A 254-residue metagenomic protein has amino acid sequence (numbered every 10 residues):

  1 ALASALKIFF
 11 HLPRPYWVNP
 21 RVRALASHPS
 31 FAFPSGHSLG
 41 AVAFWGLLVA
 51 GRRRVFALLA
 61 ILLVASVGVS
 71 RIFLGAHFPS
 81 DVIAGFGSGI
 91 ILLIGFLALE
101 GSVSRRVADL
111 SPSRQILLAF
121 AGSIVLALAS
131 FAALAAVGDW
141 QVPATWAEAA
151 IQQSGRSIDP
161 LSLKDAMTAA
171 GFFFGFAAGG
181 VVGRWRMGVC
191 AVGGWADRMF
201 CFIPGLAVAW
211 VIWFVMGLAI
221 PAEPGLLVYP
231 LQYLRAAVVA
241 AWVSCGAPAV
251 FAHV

Functional and structural regions predicted by a protein language model:
A1-L6, Y233: N-terminal signal-anchor transmembrane alpha helix
S4-N19: Transmembrane alpha-helix boundary signature
P15-S162, M167-I220: Membrane-embedded catalytic cores of phosphoryl/pyrophosphoryl-handling enzymes
V211-A237: Extracellular/periplasmic helix-loop-helix junctions in multi-pass membrane proteins
P230-V254: C-terminal functional modules
